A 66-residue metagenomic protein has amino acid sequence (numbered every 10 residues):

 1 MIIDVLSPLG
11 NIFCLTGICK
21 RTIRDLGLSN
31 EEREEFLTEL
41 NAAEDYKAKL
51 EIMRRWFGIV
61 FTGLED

Functional and structural regions predicted by a protein language model:
M1-D66: Long, contiguous binding/interaction regions
